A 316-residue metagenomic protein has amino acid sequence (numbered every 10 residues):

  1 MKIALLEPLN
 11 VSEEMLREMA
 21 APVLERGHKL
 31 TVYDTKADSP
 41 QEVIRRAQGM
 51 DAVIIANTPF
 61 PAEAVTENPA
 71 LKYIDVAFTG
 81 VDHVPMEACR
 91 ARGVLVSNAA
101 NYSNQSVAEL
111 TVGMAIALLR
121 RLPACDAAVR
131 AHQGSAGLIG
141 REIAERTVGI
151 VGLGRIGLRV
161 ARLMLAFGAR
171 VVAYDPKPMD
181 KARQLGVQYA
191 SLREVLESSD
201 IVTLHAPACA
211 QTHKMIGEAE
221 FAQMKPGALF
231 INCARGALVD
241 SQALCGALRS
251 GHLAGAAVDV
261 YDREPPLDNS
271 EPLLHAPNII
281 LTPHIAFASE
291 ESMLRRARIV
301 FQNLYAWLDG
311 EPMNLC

Functional and structural regions predicted by a protein language model:
M1-M50, V172, C316: N-terminal glycine-/charge-rich "phosphate-binding" loop or analogous flexible N-terminal tail
E18, G137-P226: Rossmann-like dinucleotide/phosphate-binding beta-alpha-beta segment
M50, N68, S198-S199, G227: An anion/phosphate-binding loop that grips the pyrophosphate of nucleotide cofactors and donors
T58, D200, A206-A208, A234-R235 (+1 more regions): Short glycine-/small-residue-rich Rossmann-like dinucleotide-binding loops
P59-L71, P85-A88, Q211-F230: Rossmann-fold NAD(P) dinucleotide-binding segment
A77-F78, V94-Q105, R193, A234: Short beta->alpha connector loops at strand-helix junctions that form conserved, small/polar/Pro-enriched
R92-V94, A100-T147, R159-A166: Phosphate-binding beta-alpha-beta segment of Rossmann-like dinucleotide-binding domains, i.e., the NAD(P)
V96, G227-L229, C233-C316: Rossmann-like dinucleotide-binding domain for NAD(H)/NADP(H)
